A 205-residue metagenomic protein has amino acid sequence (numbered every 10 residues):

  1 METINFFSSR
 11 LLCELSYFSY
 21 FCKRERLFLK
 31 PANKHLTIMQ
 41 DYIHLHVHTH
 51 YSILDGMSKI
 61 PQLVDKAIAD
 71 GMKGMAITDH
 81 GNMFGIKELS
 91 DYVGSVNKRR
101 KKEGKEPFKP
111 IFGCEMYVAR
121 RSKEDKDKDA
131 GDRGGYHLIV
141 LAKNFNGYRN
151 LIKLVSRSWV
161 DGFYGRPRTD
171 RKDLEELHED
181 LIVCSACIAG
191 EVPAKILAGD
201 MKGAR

Functional and structural regions predicted by a protein language model:
N5-F6: Serine/threonine-rich, low-complexity intrinsically disordered segments
E14-R24, F28, A32-R205: Phosphodiester-processing cores and adjacent nucleic acid-binding clamps
